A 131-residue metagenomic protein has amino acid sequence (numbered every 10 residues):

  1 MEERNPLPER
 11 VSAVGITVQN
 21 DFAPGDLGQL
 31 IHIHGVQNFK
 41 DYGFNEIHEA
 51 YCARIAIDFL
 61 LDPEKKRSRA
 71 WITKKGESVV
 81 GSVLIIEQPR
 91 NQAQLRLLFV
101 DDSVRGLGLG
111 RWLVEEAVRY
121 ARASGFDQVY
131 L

Functional and structural regions predicted by a protein language model:
M1-G28: Conserved N-terminal entry element of GNAT/NAT acetyltransferase domains
D21, G25, H32-L61: Conserved GNAT-fold acetyl-CoA-binding loop/helix
I47-S82: Active-site rim helix/loop that mediates acceptor-substrate recognition in acyltransferases
I72, S78-E87, Q94-F99: Conserved beta-strand in the GNAT
E87-R96, R105, S124-D127: A conserved beta-turn-beta hairpin within the catalytic core of GNAT-like acetyltransferases that forms part
D102-R105, L131: Conserved beta-strand-loop-alpha-helix junction that forms the acyl-donor binding cleft
V104, G108-E116: Conserved acetyl-CoA pyrophosphate-binding loop and the N-cap/start of the following alpha-helix in GNAT-like
V114, A121-L131: Conserved GNAT acetyl-CoA-binding A-motif
